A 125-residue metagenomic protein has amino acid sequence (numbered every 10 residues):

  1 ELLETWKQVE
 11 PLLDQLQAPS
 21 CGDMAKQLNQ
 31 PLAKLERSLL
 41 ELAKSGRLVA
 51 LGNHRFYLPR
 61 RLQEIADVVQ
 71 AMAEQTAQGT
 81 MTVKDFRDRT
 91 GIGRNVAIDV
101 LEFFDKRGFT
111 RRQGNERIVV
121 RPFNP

Functional and structural regions predicted by a protein language model:
E1-P125: C-terminal non-catalytic scaffold/interaction domains in large multidomain proteins
